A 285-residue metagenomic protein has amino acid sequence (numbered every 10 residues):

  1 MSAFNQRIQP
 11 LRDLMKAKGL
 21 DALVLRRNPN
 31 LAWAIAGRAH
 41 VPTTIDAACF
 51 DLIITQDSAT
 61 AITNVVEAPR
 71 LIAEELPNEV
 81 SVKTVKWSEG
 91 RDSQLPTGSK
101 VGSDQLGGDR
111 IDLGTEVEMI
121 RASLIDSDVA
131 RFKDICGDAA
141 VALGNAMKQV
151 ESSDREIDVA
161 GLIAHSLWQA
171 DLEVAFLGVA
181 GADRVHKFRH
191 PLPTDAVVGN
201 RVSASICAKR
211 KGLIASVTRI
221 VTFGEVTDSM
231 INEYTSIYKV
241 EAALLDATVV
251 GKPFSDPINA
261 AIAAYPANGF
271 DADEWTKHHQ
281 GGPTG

Functional and structural regions predicted by a protein language model:
M1-G285: Active-site neighborhoods and metal-handling regions in enzymes and metal-associated proteins
